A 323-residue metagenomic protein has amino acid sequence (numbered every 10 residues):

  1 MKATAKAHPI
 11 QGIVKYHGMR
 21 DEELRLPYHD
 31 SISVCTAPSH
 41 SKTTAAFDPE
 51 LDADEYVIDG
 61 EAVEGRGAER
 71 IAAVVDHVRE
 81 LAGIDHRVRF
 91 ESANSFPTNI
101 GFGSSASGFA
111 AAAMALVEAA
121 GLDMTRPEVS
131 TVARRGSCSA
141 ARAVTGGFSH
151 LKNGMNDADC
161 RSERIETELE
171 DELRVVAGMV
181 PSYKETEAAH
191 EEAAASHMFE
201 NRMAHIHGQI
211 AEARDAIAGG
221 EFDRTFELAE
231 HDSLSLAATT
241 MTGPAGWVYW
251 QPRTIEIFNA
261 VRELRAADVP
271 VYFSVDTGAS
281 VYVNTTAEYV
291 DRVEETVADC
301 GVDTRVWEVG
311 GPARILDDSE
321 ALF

Functional and structural regions predicted by a protein language model:
M1-I100, V117-M124, T296, E308-F323: ATP-binding N-lobe of GHMP and related small-molecule kinases
K6-A7, C35, A177-P181, S274-D276: Short beta-strand segments
Q11-K15, S33-V34, S41-A46, A140-A143 (+3 more regions): Short beta-strand scaffold segments in enzyme catalytic cores
L24-R25, V34-A37, A141-A143, E166-E172 (+1 more regions): Solvent-exposed alpha-helices and their adjacent loops that cap or buttress functional pockets in soluble metabolic
F47, G60, V180, V283-A287: Short beta-strand-to-loop capping motifs
E80-E168: Gly/Ser-rich oxyanion-binding loop with an adjacent helix/lid that shapes the negatively charged ligand pocket
T131-Q251, I255-V269, E288-C300, V306-F323: ATP-dependent small-molecule kinase catalytic core of the GHMP/sugar-kinase superfamily and closely related
F273, G278-T285: Short cationic amphipathic helices and targeting signals
